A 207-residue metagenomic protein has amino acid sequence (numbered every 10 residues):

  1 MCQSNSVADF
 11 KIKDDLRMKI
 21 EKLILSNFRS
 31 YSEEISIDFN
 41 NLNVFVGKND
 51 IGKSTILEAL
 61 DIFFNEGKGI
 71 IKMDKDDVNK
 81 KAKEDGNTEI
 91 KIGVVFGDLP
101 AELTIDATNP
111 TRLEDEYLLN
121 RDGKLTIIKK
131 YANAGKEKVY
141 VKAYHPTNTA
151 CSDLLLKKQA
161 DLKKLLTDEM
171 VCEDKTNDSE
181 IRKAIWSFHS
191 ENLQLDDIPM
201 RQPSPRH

Functional and structural regions predicted by a protein language model:
C2-R17: Short, Lys/Arg-enriched N-terminal segments with co-localized hydrophobic residues within the first ~10-30 amino acids
F10, L60, N79, K136-E137 (+1 more regions): Enrichment for repetitive, rod-forming helical segments
D15-N65, D74-N87: Pre-Walker A-like glycine/lysine-rich segment at the N-terminus of P-loop NTPase domains
K22-I24, S36, K91-V95, T126-I128: Beta-strand secondary-structure signal
S26, N40, V95-L99, A132: Solvent-exposed residues in well-ordered beta-strands and their adjoining turns, especially edge/terminal strands
G52, K72-D74, N177, Q194: A diffuse structural propensity rather than consistent per-protein peaks
E58-G123: Conserved P-loop NTP-binding catalytic core
K91, L99, I105-H207: Electropositive, glycine-dotted interaction segments that contact anionic polymers or phosphate-rich ligands
